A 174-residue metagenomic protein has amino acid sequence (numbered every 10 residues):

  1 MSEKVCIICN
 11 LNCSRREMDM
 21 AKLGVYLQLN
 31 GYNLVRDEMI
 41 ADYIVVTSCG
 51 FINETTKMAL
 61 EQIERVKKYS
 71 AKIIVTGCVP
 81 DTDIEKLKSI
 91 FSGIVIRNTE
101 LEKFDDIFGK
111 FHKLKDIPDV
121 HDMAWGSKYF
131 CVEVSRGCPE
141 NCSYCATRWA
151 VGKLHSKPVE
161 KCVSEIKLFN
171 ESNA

Functional and structural regions predicted by a protein language model:
M1-A174: Proteins enriched for Cys/Gly/acidic motifs involved in redox and nucleic-acid/cofactor modification
